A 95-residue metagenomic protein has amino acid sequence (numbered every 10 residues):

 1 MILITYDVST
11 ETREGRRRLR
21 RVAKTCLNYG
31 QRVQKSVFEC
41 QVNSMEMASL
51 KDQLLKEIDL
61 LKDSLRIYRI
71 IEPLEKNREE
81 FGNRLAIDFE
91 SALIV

Functional and structural regions predicted by a protein language model:
M1-V33, V37, Q41, M45-E46: Extended, hydrophobic alpha-helical segments
E14, L50, R78: A short acidic (Asp/Glu
Q34-S64, R69-I71: Short, intrinsically disordered low-complexity segments
I58-V95: C-terminal structural segments of small proteins and small subunits
